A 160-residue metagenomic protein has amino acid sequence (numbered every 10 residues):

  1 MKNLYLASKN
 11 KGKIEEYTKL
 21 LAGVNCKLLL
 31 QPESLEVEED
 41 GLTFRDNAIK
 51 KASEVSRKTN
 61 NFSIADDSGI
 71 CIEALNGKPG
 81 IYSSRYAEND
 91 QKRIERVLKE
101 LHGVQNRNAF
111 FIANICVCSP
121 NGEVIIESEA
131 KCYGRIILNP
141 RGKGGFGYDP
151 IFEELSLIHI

Functional and structural regions predicted by a protein language model:
K2-Y5, G12-L157: Anionic-ligand binding patches
